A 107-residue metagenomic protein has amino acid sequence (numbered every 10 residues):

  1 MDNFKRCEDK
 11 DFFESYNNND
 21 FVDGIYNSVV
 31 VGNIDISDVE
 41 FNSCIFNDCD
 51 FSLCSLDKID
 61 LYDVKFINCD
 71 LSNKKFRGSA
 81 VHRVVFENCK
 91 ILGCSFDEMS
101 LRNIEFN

Functional and structural regions predicted by a protein language model:
M1-N107: Tandem repeat scaffolds
